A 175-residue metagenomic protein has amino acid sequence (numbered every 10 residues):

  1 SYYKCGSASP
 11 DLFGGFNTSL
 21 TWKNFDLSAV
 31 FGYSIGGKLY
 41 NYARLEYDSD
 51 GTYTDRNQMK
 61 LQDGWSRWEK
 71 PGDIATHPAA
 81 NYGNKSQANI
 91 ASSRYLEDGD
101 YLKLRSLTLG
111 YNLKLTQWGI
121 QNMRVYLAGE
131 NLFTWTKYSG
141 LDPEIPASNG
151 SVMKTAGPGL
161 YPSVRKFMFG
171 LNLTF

Functional and structural regions predicted by a protein language model:
S1-A8, D48, Q58, W65 (+2 more regions): Conserved small-residue
Y2-K4, S92-L96, K154-G159: Extracellular loop and loop/strand-boundary signature of outer-membrane beta-barrel proteins
P10-G14, D100-R105, Q121, S163-F167: Residues that define the transmembrane beta-barrel architecture of outer-membrane proteins
T21, G32-S34, A128-L132, T174: Outer-membrane beta-barrel pore domains and translocons
N24-L27, T116-Q117: Repeated loop/turn-to-beta-strand initiation elements of outer-membrane beta-barrel proteins
A29, V125-L127, L171: Membrane-embedded beta-strand positions of outer-membrane beta-barrel proteins
I35-R124, G129: Extracytoplasmic gating/loop element in the C-terminal half of outer-membrane beta-barrel translocons and assembly
T52, L61-G64, K70-G72, N89 (+1 more regions): C-terminal beta-signal and terminal closure region of outer-membrane beta-barrel proteins
